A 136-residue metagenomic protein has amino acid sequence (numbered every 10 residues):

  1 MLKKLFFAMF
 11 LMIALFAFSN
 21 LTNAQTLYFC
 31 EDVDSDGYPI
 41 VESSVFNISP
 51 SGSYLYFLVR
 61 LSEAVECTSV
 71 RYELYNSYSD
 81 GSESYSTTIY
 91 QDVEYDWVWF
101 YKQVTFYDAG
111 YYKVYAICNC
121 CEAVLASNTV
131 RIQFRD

Functional and structural regions predicted by a protein language model:
A8-A17: Bacterial N-terminal signal peptides
T22-L55, Q133-D136: Short, compositionally biased P/S/T/A/G/V-rich stretches that sit at domain boundaries
G52, C67, A109-Y111: Extracellular Ig-like/FN3 beta-sandwich strand-entry sites
Y56-S62: Short edge beta-strand/loop segments characteristic of extracellular beta-sandwich folds
Y72-N76, A116: Conserved aromatic beta-strand anchor motif in extracellular beta-sandwich/beta-rich domains
D92-Y101: Aromatic sugar-binding surface patches on proteins that engage polysaccharides or sugar-phosphate polymers
Q103-A109: Surface-exposed, short loops/turns at beta-strand junctions within beta-sandwich domains
A109-C120: Short, aromatic- and glycine-rich surface loops/edge beta-strands on solvent-exposed regions
